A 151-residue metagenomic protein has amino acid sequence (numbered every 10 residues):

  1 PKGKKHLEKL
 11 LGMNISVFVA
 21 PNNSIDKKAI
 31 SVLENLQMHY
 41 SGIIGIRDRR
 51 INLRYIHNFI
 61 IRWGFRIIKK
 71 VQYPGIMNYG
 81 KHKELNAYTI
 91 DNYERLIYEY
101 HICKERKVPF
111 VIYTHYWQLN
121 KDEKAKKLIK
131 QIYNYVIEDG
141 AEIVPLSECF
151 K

Functional and structural regions predicted by a protein language model:
P1-V17, N23-P74, D91-I112, K121-K151: Catalytic alpha-helical scaffold of carbohydrate-active enzymes acting on polysaccharides/glycoconjugates
N78-A87, Y113-Q118: Active-site clefts of carbohydrate-active enzymes
